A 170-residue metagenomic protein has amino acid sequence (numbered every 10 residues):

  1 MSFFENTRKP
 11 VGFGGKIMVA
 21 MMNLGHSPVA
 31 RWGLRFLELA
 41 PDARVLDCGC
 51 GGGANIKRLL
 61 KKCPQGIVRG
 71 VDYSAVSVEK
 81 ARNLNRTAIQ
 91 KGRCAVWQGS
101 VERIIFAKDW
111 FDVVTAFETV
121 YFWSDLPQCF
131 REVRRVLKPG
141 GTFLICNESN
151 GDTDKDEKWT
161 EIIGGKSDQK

Functional and structural regions predicted by a protein language model:
S2-N6, P10-N23, T142-K170: C-terminal alpha-helical "lid/dimerization" subdomain adjacent to the S-adenosyl-L-methionine
L24-A43, R58: Conserved alpha-helix/loop element of class I SAM-dependent methyltransferases that forms part of the SAM/SAH-binding
L37-L39, K62-C63, A88, L137: A generic alpha-to-beta junction signature in SAM-dependent methyltransferases
D42, L137-T142: Short glycine-dipeptide loop
L46-R103: Class I SAM-dependent methyltransferase SAM/SAH-binding core
E102-V114: A short acidic, Gly/Pro-enriched loop at the edge of an enzyme's catalytic core that lines a small-molecule cofactor
D112-L126: A short SAM/SAH-binding and catalytic strip from SAM-dependent methyltransferases
P127-P139: A short glycine-rich, Lys/Arg-flanked "PGG" loop and its adjoining helix->strand segment in the class I
